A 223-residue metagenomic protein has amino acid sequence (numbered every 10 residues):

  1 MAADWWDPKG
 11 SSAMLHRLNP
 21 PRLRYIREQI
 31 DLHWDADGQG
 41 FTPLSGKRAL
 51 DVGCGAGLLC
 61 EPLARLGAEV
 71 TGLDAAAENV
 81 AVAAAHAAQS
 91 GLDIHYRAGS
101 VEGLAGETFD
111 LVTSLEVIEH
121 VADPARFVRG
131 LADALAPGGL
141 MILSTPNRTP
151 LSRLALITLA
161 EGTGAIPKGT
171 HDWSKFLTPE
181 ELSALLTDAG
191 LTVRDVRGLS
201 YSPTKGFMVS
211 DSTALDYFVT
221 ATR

Functional and structural regions predicted by a protein language model:
M1-T42: Conserved class I S-adenosyl-L-methionine
Q29, P62, L185: Rossmann-fold NAD(P)-dependent oxidoreductase module
W34-L151, P179-L182, V219-A221: Conserved SAM-binding loop
T145, G164-E181: Acceptor-substrate binding/catalytic loop of class I
R148, Y201-P203: Residue-level marker for beta-strand->alpha-helix junctions and adjacent short loops that shape enzyme
S152-G162: Short, flexible, mixed-charge acidic loops at enzyme active sites
S174-G190, V196: Short alpha-helix
F207-R223: Core SAM-dependent methyltransferase catalytic element
